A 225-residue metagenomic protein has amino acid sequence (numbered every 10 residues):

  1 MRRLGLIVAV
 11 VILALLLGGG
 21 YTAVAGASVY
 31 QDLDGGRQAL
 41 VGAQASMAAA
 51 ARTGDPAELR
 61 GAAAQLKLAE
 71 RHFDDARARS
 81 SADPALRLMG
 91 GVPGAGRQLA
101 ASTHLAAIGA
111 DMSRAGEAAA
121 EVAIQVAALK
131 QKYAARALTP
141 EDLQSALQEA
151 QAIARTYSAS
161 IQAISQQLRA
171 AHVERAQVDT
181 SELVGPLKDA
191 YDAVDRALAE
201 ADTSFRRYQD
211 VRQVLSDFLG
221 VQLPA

Functional and structural regions predicted by a protein language model:
M1-A225: Residue-level signal for protein termini and structural transition zones
